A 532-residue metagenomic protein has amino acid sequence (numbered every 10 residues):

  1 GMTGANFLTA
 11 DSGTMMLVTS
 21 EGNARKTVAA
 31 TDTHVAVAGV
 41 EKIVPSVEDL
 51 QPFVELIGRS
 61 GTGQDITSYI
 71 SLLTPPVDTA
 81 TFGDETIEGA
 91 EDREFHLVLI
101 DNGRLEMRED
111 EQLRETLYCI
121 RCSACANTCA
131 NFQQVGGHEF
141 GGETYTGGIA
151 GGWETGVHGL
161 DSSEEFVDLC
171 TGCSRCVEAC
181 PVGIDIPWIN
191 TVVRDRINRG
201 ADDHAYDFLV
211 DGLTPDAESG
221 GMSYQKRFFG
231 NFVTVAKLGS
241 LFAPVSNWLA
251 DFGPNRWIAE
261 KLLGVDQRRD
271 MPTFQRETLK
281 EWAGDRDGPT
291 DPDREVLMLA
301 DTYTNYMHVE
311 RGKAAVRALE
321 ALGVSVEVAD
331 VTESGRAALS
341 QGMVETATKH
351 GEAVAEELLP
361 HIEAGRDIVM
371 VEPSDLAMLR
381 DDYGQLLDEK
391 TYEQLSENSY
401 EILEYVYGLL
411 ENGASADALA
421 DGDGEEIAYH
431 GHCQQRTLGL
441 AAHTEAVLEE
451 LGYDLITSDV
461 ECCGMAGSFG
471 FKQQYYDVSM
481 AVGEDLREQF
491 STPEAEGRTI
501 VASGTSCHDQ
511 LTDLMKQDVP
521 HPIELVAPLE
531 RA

Functional and structural regions predicted by a protein language model:
G1-Q112: The feature marks the mature, well-folded catalytic cores of soluble enzymes
T9, M15-T19, K26-V28, Y206-A532: Iron-sulfur cluster-binding electron-transfer modules in prokaryotic oxidoreductases
E48, P52-G63, N102, A124-Q134 (+7 more regions): Generic secondary-structure signature for well-ordered alpha-helical cores
D49, E111, D185, I189 (+2 more regions): Residues at alpha-helix caps and immediate loop-helix transition turns in enzyme cores, especially N- and C-cap
I87-T116, N131-L241, W248, T348-V354 (+4 more regions): Ferredoxin-type iron-sulfur electron-transfer modules in oxidoreductases and energy-metabolism complexes
C119-C125, C129, C170-C176, C180 (+4 more regions): Short cysteine clusters
C125-N131, V135, C176-V182, I186 (+5 more regions): Secreted/processed peptides and extracellular or luminal domains of membrane proteins
